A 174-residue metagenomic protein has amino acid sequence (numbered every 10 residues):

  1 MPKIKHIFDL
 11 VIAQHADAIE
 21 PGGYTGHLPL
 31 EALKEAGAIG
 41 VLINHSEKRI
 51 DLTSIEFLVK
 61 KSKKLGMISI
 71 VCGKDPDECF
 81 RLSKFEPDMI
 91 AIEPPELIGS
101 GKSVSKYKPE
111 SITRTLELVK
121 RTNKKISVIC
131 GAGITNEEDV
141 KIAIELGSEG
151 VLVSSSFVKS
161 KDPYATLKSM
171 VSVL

Functional and structural regions predicted by a protein language model:
M1-H6, K34, V59-K64, T113-N123 (+1 more regions): Surface-exposed amphipathic alpha-helices with a cationic face
P2-I4, L28, K74-E86, G133-V151: Catalytic cores of alpha/beta
F8-S62: Glycine/small-residue-rich loop that forms an oxyanion/phosphate-binding "nest" at active or ligand-binding sites
V11-Q14, V41-I43, S69-V71, I90-I92 (+2 more regions): Hydrophobic faces of well-ordered beta-strands that scaffold small-molecule active sites in alpha/beta enzyme cores
Q14-T25, L52-T53, V71-P76, I129-E138: Glycine-rich beta-to-alpha transition loops that act as phosphate-gripper elements at the mouths of alpha/beta enzyme
I39-D51, I90-S103, I144-L167: Glycine-rich phosphate-binding active-site loops on the catalytic face of alpha/beta enzymes
E56-K64, V104-E110, I144, S156-L174: C-terminal helical cap(s) of enzyme catalytic domains, especially alpha/beta-barrels
K64-T122, I129: Active-site rim beta-loop-alpha module in soluble metabolic enzymes
